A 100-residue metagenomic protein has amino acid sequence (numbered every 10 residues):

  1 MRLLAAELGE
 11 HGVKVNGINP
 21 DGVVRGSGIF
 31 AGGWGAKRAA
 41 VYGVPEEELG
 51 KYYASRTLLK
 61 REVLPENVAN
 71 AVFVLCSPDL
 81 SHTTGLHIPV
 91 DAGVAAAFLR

Functional and structural regions predicted by a protein language model:
M1, A5, V15: Conserved catalytic Lys-bearing alpha helix of Rossmann-like short-chain dehydrogenase/reductases
M1-R2, A69-V72, C76: Short-chain dehydrogenase/reductase
A6-E10, V23, V63, C76: A short hydrophobic alpha-helix cap/turn motif
G9, K14, T83-G85: Short, small/polar-rich loop/turn modules that mediate ligand/substrate recognition or access, typified
K14-V24, C76, P89-D91: Conserved SDR Rossmann-fold cofactor-binding beta-strand/turn motif
G17, G28, G43-G50, R61-A69: Conserved loop-to-helix N-cap of the C-terminal "lid" that shapes the substrate pocket in Rossmann-like
V23-R56, L99-R100: A glycine/serine/threonine-rich, flexible loop-to-helix segment that serves as the NAD(P) cofactor-binding "lid"
F73, T84-R100: Short C-terminal tail/terminal secondary-structure segment of NAD(P)H-dependent dehydrogenase/reductase domains
